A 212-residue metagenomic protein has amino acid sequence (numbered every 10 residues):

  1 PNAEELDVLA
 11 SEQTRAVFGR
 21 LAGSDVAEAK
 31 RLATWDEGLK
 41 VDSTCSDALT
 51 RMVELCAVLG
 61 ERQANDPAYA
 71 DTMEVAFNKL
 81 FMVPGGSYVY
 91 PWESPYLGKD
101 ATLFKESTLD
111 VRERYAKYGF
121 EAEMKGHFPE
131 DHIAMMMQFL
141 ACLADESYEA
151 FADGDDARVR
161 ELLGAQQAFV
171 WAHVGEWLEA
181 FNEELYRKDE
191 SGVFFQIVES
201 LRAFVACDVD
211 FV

Functional and structural regions predicted by a protein language model:
P1-V212: Surface/interface-facing alpha-helical segments and adjacent flexible terminal/loop regions used for partner/assembly
